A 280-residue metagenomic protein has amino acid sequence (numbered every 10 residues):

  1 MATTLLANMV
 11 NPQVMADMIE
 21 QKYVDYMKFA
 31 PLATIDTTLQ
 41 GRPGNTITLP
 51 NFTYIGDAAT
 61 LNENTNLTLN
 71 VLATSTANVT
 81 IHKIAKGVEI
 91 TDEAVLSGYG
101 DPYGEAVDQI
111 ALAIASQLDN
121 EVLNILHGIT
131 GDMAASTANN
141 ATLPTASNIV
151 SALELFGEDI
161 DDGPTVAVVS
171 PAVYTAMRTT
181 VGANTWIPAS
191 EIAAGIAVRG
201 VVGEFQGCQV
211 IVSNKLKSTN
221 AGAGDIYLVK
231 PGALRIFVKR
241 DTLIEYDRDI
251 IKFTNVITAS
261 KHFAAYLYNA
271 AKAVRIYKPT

Functional and structural regions predicted by a protein language model:
A2-A33, Q40-G56, L72-I81, P144 (+1 more regions): Sequence/fold signature of self-assembling virion shell proteins
L32, A58, N120-L123, D162 (+1 more regions): Intrinsically disordered or highly flexible coil/loop and linker segments, enriched in small and charged/polar residues
I55, L96, T175: Glycine-rich nucleotide phosphate-binding loop and flanking beta-alpha elements of Rossmann-like dinucleotide-binding
N62-D101: Long, hydrophobic/aromatic-enriched structural stretches that serve as scaffold segments
T91, V168-V173, L228-K230, Y268-N269: Helix N-cap / beta->alpha transition motif
T91-D159, R275-T280: Alpha-helical scaffold segments that mediate packing/assembly in large oligomeric complexes
G128-V202: Extended, solvent-exposed, turn-rich assembly/linker loops in the middle of proteins
